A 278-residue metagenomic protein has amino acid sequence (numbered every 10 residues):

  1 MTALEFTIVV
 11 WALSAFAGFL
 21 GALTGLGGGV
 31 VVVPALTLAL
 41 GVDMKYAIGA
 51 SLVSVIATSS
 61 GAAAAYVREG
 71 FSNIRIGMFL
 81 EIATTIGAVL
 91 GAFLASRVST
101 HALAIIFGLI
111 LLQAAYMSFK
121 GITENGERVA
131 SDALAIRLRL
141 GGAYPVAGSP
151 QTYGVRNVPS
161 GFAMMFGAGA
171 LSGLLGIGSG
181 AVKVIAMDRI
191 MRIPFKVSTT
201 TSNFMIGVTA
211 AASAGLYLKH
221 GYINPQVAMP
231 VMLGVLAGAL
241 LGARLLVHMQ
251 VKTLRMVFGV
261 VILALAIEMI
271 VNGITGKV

Functional and structural regions predicted by a protein language model:
M1-A17, L38, M44, A65-G169 (+2 more regions): Juxtamembrane transmembrane-helix boundary motif
V9-S14, A50-V53, S198, F204: Alpha-helical transmembrane segments of multi-pass membrane proteins
A17, G21, A168-G173, T209 (+2 more regions): Hydrophobic transmembrane alpha-helices of secondary-active solute transporters
L20-G29, S172-S179: Short helix-coil transition sites and intra-membrane helix breaks within transmembrane domains of multi-pass
V32-Y46, S172-G173, V182-V197: Interfacial segments of multi-pass membrane proteins
G49, G77, T199-T200, G259: Conserved glycine-rich helix-kink/hinge and helix-boundary motifs of the Major Facilitator Superfamily
S51-V55, S202-I206, V227-M232: Short hydrophobic/aromatic, small-residue-rich stretches within specific transmembrane helices of secondary active
V53-G61, A83-G87, L94, M205-A212: Membrane-embedded alpha-helical segments of transport systems, primarily multispan ion/solute transporters
